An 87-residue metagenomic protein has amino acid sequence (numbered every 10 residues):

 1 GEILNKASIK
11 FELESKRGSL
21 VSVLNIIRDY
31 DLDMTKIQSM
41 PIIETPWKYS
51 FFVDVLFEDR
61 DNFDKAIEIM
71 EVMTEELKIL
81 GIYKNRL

Functional and structural regions predicted by a protein language model:
G1-L87: A conserved regulatory-domain signal marking ACT and ACT-like small-molecule sensing domains and adjacent regulatory
